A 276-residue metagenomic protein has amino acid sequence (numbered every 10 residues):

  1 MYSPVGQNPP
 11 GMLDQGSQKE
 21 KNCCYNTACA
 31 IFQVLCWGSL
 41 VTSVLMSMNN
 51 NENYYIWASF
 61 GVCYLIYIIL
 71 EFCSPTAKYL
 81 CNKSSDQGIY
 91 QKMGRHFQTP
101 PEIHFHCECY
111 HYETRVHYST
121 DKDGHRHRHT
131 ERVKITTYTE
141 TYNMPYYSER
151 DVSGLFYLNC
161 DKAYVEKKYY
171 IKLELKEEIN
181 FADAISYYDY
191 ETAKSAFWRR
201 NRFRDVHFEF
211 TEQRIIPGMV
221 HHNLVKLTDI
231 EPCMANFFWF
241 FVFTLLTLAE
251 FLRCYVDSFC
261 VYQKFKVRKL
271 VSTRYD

Functional and structural regions predicted by a protein language model:
Y2-E20, V44-M48, R214-P232: Membrane-proximal N-terminal segments immediately preceding the first transmembrane helix
L13-H96, P232-F240, T244-V261: Hydrophobic alpha-helical transmembrane segments that serve as membrane anchors in secretory-pathway proteins
G94-D276: Extended amphipathic alpha-helical regions
